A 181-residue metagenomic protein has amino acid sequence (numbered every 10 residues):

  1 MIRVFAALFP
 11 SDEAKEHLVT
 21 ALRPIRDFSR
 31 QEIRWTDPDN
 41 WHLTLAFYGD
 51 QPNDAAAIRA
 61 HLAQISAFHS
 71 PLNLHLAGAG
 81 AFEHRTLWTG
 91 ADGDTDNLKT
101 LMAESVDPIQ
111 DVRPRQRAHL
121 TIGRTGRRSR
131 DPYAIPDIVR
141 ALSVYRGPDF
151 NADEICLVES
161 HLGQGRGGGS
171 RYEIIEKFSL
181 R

Functional and structural regions predicted by a protein language model:
M1-R181: Histidine-dependent nucleotide/RNA phosphoesterase domain, centered on the 2H-phosphoesterase fold with its duplicated
